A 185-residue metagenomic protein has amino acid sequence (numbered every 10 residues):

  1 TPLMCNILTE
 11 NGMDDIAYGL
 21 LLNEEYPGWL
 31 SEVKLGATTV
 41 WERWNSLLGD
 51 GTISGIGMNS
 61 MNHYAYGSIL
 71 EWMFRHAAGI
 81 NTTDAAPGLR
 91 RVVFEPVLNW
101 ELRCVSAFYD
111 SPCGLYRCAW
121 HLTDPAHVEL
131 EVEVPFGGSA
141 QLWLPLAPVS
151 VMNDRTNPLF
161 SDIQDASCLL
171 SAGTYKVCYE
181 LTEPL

Functional and structural regions predicted by a protein language model:
P2-G12, F74-G79: Well-ordered alpha-helical scaffold segments within catalytic/enzyme domains
D15-L185: Non-catalytic C-terminal accessory modules of carbohydrate-active enzymes
